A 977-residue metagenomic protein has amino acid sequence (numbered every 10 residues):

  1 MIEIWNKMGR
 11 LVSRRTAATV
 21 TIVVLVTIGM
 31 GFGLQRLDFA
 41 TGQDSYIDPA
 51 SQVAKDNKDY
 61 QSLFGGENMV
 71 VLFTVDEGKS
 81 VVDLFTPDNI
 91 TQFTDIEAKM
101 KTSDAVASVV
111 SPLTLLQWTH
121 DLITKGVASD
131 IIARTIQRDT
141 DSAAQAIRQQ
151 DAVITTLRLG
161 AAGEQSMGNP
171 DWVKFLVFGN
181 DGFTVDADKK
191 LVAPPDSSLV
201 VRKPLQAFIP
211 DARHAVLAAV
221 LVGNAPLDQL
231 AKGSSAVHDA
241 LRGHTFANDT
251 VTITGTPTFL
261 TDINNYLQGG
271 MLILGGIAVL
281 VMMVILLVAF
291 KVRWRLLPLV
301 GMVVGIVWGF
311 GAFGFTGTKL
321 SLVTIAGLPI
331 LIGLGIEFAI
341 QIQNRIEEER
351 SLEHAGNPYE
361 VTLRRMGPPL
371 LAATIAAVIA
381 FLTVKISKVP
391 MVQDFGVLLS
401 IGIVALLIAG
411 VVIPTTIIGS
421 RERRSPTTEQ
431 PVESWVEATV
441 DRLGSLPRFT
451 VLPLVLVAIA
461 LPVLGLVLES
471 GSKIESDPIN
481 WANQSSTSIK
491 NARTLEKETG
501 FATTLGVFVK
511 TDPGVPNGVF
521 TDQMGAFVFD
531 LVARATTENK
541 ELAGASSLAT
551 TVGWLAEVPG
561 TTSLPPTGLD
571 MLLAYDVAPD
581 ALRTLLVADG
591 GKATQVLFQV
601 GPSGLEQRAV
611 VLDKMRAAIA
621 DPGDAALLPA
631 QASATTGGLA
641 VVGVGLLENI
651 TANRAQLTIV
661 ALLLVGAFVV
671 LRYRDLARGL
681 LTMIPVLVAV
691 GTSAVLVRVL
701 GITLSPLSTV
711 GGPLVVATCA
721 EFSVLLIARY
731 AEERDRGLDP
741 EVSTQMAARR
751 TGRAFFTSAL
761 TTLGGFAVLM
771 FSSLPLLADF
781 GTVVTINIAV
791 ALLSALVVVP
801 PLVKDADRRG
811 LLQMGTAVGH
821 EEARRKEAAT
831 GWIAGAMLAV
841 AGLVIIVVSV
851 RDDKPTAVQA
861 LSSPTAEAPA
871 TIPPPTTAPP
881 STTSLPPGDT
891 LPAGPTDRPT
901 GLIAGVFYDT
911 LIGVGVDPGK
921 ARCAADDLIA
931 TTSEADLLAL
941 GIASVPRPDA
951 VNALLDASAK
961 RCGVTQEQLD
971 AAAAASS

Functional and structural regions predicted by a protein language model:
M1-T41, T415-T416, S420, R424 (+4 more regions): Signature of alpha-helical transmembrane segments and their immediate interfacial
Y46, S62-L63, E77, L443-G444 (+2 more regions): Juxtamembrane segments of multi-pass membrane proteins
S62, A146-V292, L572-V665: Extracytoplasmic
D95-A207, N539-V577: Alpha-helical transmembrane helix bundles of large polytopic membrane transport and channel proteins
G269-L320, I386-P390, Q656-I702, F771: Interfacial segments of transmembrane alpha-helices in multi-pass membrane proteins
G270-I273, L299, F338, S351-S387 (+5 more regions): Pore- and gate-forming transmembrane helices of large, multi-pass membrane proteins
I285, F313, L371-P414, I418-G419 (+4 more regions): Hydrophobic, glycine/alanine-rich multi-pass transmembrane helices and their short helix-loop junctions in large
S862-L891, P895: Extracellular mucin-like PTS domains
